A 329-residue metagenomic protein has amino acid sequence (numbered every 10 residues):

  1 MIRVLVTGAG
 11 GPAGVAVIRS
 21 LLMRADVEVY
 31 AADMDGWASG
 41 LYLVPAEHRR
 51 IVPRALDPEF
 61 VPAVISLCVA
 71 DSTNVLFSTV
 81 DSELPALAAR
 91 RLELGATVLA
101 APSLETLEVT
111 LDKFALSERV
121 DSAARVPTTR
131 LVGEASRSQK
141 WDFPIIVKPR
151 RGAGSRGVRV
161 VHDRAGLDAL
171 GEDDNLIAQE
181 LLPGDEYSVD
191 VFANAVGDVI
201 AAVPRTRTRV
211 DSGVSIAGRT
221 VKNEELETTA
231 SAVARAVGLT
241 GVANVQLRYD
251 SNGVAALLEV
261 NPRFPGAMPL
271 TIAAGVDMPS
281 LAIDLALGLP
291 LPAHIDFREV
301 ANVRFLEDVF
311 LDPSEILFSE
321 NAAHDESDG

Functional and structural regions predicted by a protein language model:
M1-A101: ATP-binding N-terminal substructure of ATP-dependent carboxylate-amine bond-forming enzymes
D35, V80, R150, L181-L182 (+4 more regions): Anionic group-transfer/hydrolysis microenvironments
G40-Y42, E59-P62, L107-F114, S155-V158 (+1 more regions): Short, charged, surface-exposed secondary-structure boundary motifs
R50, D71, K222-G329: ATP-dependent carboxylate activation and anion-phosphoryl transfer catalytic cores that bind Mg-ATP to form
L107-D185, A195-D198, E224: Active-site nucleotide/adenylate-binding loops and adjacent lid/helix of ATP-dependent enzymes
G157-G238, R248-A256: Phosphate-binding site of ATP-dependent enzymes
